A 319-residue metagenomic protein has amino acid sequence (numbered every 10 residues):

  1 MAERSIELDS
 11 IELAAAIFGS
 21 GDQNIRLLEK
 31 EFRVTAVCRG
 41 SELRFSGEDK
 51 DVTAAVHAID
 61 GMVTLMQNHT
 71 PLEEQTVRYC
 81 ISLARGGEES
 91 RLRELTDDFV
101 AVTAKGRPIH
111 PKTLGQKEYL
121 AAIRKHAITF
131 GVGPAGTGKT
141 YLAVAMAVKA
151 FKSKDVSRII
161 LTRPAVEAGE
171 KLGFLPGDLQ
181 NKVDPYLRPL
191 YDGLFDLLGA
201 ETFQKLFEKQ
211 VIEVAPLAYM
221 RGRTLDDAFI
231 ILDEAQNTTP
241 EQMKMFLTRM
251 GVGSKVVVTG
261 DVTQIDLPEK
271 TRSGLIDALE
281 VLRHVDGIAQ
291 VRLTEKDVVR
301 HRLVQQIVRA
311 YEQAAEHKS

Functional and structural regions predicted by a protein language model:
M1-A16: Short glycine-/aliphatic-rich beta-strand segments at the starts of folded cytosolic domains
I11, D22, D49-K50, N237 (+1 more regions): Short, surface-exposed acidic/glycine-rich loop or hinge patches that mediate macromolecular interfaces
L13-K30: Short amphipathic alpha-helix segments
I17, A55-A58, M243-F246: Hydrophobic side chains in well-ordered alpha-helices
E29-V37: A short, structured beta-strand/loop element
V37-T96: Interdomain "pre-motor" coupling segment immediately N-terminal to P-loop NTPase/helicase cores
E42, A104-L114, A122-L232, Q236-S319: Conserved helicase motor core of SF1/SF2 NTP-dependent helicases
R78-K112, K117, R124: Proteins enriched for Cys/Gly/acidic motifs involved in redox and nucleic-acid/cofactor modification
